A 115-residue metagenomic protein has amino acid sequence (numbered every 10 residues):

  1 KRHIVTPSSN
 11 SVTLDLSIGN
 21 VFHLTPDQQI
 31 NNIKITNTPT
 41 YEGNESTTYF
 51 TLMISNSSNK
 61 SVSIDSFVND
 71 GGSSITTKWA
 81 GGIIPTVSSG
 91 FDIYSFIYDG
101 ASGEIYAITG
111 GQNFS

Functional and structural regions predicted by a protein language model:
K1-S17: Intrinsic low-complexity, repeat-rich intrinsically disordered segments enriched in small/flexible residues
I4-T6, T25, T76: Short, functionally important structural connectors and interaction interfaces within domains
I18-L24: Short carbohydrate-recognition loop motifs
D27-S115: Acidic, glycine/polar-enriched metal-coordinating patches/loops that mediate binding to polyanionic ligands
